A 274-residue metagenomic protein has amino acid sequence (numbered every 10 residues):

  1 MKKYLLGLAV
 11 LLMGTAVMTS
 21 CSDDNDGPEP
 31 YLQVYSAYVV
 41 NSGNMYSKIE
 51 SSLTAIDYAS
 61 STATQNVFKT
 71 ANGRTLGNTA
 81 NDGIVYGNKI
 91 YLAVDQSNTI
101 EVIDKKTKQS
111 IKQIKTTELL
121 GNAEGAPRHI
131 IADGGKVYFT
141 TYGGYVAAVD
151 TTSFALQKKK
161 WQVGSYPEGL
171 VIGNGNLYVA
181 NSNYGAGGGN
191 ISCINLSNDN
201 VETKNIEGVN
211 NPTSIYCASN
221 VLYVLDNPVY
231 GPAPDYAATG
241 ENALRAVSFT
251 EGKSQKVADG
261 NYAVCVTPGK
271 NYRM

Functional and structural regions predicted by a protein language model:
Y4-G7, S22-M274: Predominantly soluble domains enriched in secretory-pathway, periplasmic, or organellar proteins
L11-L12: Repetitive helical segments and hydrophobic/amphipathic motifs
A16-S20: C-terminal motif of bacterial Sec signal peptides marking the signal peptidase cleavage site
